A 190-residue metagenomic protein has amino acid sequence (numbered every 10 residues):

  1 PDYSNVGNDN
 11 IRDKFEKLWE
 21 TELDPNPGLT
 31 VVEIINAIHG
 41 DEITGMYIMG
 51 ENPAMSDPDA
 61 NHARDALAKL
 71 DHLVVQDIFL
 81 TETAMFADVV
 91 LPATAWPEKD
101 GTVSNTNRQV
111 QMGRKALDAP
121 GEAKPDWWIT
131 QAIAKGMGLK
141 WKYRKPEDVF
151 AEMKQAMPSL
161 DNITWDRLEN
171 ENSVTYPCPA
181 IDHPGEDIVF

Functional and structural regions predicted by a protein language model:
P1-L160: Non-catalytic alpha/beta scaffold blocks inside enzyme catalytic domains
F150-F190: Long, low-complexity segments enriched in small/aliphatic residues
